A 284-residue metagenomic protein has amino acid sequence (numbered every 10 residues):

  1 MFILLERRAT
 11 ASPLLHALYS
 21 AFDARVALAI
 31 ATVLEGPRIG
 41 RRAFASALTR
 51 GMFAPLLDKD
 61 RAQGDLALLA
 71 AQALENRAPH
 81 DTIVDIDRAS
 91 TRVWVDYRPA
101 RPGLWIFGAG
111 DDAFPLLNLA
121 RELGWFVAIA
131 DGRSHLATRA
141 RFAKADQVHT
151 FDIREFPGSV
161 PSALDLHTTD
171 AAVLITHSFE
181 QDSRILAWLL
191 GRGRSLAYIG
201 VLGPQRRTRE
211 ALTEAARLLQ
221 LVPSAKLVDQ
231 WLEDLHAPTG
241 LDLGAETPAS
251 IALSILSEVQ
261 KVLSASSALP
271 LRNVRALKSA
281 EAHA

Functional and structural regions predicted by a protein language model:
M1-G132, L136-H149, S162-A171, L218 (+2 more regions): Segments forming oxygen-rich coordination pockets for charged ligands
L4-E6, A31-L34, I175-T176, G200-L202 (+1 more regions): Short beta-strand segments
A17, L69, P115, L119 (+7 more regions): Alpha-helical scaffold segments in soluble metabolic enzymes
A130, A171-A172, T176-D182, L186-E214: ADP-ribose/adenylate-binding Rossmann-like module
T138-R141, G158-V160, R209-L212: Short, charged, surface-exposed secondary-structure boundary motifs
F151-P161, E180: Conserved SAM/SAH-binding loop
V201-A284: Adenosine-phosphate binding glycine-rich loop
